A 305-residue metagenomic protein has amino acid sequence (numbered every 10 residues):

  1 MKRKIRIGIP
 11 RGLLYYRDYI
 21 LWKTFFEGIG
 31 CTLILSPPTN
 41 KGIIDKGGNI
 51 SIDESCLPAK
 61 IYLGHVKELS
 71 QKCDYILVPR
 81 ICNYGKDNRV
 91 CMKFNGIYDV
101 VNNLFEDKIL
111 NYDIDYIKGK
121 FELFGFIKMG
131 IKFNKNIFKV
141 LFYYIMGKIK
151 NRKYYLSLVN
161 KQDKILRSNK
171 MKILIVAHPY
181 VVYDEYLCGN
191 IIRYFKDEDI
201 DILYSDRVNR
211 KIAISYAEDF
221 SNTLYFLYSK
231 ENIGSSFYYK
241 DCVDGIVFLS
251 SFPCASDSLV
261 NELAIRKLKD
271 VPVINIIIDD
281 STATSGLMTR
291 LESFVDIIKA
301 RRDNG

Functional and structural regions predicted by a protein language model:
M1-G305: An N-terminal assembly and electron-transfer interface module characteristic of large anaerobic redox and radical
